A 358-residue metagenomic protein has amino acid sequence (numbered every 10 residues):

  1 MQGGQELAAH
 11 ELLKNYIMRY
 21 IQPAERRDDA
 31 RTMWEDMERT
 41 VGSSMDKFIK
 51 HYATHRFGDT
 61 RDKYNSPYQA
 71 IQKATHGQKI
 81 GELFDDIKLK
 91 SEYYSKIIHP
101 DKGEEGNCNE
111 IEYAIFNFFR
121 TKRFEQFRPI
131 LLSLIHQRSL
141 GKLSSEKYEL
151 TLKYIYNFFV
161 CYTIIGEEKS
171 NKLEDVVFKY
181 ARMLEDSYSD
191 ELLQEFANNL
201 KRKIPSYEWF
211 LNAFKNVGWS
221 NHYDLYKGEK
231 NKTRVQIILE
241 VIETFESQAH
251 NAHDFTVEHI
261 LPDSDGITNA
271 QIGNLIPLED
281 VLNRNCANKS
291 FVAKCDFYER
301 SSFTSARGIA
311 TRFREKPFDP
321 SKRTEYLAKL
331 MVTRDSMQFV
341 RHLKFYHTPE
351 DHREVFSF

Functional and structural regions predicted by a protein language model:
M1-Q2, N283: A short beta-strand motif that forms part of the nucleic acid-binding face of small beta-barrel RNA-binding folds
G3-T233: A cross-family structural signal marking well-folded subdomains
E25, Q137, L173, A293-F297 (+2 more regions): Generic alpha-helical propensity signal that fires on short helical segments and nearby coil/disordered stretches
K142-I164, F178, I204-S206, D296-F358: C-terminal, well-folded lobe of enzymatic/effector domains
E185-R312, P320-M331, D351-R353: Betabetaalpha-Me/HNH-type nuclease active-site subdomain
